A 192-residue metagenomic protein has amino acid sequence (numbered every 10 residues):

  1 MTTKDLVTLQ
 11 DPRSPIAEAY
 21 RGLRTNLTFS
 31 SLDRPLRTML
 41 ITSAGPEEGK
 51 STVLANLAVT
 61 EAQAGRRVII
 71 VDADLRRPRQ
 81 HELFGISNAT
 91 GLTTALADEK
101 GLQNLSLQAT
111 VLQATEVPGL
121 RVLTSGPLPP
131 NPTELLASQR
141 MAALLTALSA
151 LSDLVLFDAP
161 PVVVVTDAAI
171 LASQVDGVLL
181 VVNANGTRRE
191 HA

Functional and structural regions predicted by a protein language model:
M1-A192: P-loop NTP-binding module
